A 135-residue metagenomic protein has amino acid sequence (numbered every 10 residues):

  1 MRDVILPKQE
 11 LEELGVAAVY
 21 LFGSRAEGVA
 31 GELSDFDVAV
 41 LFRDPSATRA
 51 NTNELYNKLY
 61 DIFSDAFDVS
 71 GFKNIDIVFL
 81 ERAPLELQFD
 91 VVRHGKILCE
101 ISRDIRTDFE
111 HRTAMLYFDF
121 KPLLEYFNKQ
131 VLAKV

Functional and structural regions predicted by a protein language model:
M1-A18, A26-E32, R49-V135: Catalytic core of pol beta-like nucleotidyltransferases
S34-F36: Conserved loop-to-beta-strand segment in the C-terminal subdomain of adenylate-forming
A39-R43: Short hydrophobic/aromatic beta-strand micro-patches that form the beta-sheet surface supporting nucleotide- or nucleic
S46: Short acidic, S/G/P-rich loop/turn micro-motifs used as interaction or catalytic elements
